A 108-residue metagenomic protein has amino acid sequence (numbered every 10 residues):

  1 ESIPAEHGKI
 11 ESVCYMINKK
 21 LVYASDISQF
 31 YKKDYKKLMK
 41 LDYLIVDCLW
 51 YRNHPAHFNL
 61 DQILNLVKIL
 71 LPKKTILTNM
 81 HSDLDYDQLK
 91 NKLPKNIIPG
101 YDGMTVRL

Functional and structural regions predicted by a protein language model:
E1-K33, D102-L108: Core dinuclear metal-dependent hydrolase active-site scaffold
Y31-L108: Binuclear metal-ion centers of metallo-dependent hydrolases, dominated by the metallo-beta-lactamase
